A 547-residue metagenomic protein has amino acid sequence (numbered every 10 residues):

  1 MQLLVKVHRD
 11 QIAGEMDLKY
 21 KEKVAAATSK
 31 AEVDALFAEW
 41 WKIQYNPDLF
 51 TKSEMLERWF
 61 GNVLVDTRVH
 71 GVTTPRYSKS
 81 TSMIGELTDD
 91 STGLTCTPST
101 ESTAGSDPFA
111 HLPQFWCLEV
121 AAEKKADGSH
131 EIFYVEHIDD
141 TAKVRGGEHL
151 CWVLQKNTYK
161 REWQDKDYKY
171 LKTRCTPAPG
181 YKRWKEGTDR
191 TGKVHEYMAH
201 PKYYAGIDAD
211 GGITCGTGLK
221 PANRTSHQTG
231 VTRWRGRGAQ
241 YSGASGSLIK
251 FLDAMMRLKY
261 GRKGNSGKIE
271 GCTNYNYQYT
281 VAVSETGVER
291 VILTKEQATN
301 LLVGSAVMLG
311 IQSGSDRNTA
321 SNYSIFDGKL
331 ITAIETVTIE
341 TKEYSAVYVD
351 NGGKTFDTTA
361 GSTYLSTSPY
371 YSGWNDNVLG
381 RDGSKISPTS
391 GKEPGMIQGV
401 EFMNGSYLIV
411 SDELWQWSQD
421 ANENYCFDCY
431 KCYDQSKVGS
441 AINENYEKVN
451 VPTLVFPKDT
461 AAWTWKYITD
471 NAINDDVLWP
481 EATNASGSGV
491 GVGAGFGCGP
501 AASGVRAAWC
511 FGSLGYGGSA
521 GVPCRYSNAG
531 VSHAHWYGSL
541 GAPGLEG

Functional and structural regions predicted by a protein language model:
M1-K30, G547: Short, intrinsically disordered N-terminal pre-domain segments
W41, Y45-T81, E86, Y407-W415 (+1 more regions): C-terminal, surface-exposed recognition/capping segments
Y45-Y159, W163-C215, V303, I311 (+6 more regions): Short acidic-hydrophobic catalytic motif
A142, G146-H149, Y181-Q312, S324-G328 (+2 more regions): Short aromatic-cysteine micro-motif
G147-L154, E162-W163, D167-Q240, S418-T464 (+1 more regions): Extracellular adhesion/carbohydrate-recognition regions
T158-K160, A205, L248, S313-G314 (+3 more regions): Acidic glycine-/aspartate-rich tracts in secreted/extracellular proteins
S266-T286, G353-G391, D420-D470, W479-G491: Surface-exposed intrinsically disordered loops and tails
S313-K329, Q416-C426: Short, Lys/Arg- and Gly-enriched loop/turn segments at beta-strand edges
